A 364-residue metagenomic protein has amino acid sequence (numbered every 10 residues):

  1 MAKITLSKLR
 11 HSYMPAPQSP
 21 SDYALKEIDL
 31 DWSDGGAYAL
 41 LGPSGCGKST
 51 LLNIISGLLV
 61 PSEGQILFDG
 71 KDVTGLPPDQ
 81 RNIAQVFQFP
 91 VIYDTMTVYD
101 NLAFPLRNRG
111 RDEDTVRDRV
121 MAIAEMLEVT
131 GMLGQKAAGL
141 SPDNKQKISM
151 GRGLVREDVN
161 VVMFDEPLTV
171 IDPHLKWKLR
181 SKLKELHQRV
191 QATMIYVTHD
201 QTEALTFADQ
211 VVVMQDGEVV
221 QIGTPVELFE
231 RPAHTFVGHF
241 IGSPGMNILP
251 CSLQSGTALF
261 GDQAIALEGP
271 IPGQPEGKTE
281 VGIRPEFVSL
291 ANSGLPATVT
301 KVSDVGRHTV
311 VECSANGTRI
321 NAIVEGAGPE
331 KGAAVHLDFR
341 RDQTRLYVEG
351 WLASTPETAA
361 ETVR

Functional and structural regions predicted by a protein language model:
Y38-A39, Q85: Short beta-strand immediately N-terminal to the Walker A/P-loop
L41-P43: The feature captures the beta-strand-to-loop junction immediately N-terminal to the Walker
S49-L52, I148-M150: ABC ATPase nucleotide-binding domain helices that frame the ATP-binding cleft
S56: Helix-to-loop junction immediately C-terminal to a conserved catalytic motif
G64-D72: Conserved ABC transporter NBD signature motif
N82, I92-H234: ABC ATPase nucleotide-binding domains
P244-M246, S255-R364: Non-catalytic connector elements of ABC transporters
